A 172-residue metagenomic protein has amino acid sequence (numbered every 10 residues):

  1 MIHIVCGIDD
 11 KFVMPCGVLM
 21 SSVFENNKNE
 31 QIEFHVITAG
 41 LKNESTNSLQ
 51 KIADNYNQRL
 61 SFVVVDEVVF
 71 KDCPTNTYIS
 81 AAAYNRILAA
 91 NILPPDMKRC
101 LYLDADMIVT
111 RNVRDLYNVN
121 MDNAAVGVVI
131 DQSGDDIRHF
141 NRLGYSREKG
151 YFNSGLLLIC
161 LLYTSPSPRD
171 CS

Functional and structural regions predicted by a protein language model:
M1-D10, M14: N-proximal low-complexity "stem/linker" segments adjacent to membrane-targeting elements
M14-N27: Histidine-anchored nucleotide/phosphate-binding helix
T38-V64: Acidic donor-binding segment of Leloir-type glycosyltransferases
Y56-L88: Active-site-proximal specificity loops/subdomain of glycosyltransferases
C100: Short aromatic/hydrophobic "clamp" motif used to bind/position activated sugar donors
D104-I108: The conserved acidic donor/metal-binding loop of glycosyltransferases
R111-D136: Conserved donor-nucleotide/metal-binding helix-loop-beta segment in metal-dependent transferases, i.e., the alpha-helix
Y163-S172: Single conserved hydrophobic/aromatic residue that forms the stacking wall/gate of nucleotide- or nucleobase-binding
